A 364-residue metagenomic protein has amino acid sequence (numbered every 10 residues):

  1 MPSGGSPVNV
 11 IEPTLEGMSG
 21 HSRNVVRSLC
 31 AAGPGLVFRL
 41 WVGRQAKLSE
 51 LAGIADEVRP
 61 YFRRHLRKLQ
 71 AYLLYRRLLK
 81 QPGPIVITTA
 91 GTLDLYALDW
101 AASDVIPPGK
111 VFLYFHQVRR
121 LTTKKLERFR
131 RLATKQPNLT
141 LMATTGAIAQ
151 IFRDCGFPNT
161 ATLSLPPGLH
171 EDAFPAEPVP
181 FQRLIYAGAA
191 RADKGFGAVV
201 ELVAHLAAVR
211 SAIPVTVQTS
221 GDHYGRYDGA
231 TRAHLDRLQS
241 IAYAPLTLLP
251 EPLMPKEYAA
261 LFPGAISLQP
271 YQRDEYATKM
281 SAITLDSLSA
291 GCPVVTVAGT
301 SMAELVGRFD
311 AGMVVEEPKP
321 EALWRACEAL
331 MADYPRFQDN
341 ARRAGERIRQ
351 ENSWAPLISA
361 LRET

Functional and structural regions predicted by a protein language model:
V10-R27, G91-L93, A192-K194: A short, glycine/small-residue-rich beta-strand->loop->alpha-helix junction that serves as a flexible
I11, A176-K194, V199-H205, V215-V217: Conserved donor-binding/catalytic core segment of Leloir-type glycosyltransferases
G20-H21, E317-W324, M331-E363: A charged, aromatic-enriched C-terminal amphipathic alpha-helix characteristic of glycosyltransferases across folds
V42-A46, P214-A233: Glycosyltransferase donor-sugar binding loop
Q117-V118, A147-I148, T162-F174, G221-H223 (+1 more regions): Short beta-strand->alpha-helix junction loop in the catalytic core of nucleotide-activated group-transfer enzymes
L121-T160: A short, active-site helix/loop in glycosyltransferases that binds the activated sugar's phosphate group
Q136, G221, D228-A259, I266: Nucleotide-activated donor-binding/catalytic signature segment of Leloir-type glycosyltransferases, i.e., the conserved
P255-Y258, S267-L285, T296-G299, A303-E304: Nucleotide-sugar-dependent
